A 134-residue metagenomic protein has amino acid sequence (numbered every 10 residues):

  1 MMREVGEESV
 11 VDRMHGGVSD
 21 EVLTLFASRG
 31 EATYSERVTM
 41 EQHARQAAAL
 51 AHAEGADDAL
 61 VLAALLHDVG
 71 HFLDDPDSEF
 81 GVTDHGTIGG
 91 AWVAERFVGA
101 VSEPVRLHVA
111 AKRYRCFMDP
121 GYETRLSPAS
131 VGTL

Functional and structural regions predicted by a protein language model:
M1-L134: Metal-dependent phosphohydrolase cores
